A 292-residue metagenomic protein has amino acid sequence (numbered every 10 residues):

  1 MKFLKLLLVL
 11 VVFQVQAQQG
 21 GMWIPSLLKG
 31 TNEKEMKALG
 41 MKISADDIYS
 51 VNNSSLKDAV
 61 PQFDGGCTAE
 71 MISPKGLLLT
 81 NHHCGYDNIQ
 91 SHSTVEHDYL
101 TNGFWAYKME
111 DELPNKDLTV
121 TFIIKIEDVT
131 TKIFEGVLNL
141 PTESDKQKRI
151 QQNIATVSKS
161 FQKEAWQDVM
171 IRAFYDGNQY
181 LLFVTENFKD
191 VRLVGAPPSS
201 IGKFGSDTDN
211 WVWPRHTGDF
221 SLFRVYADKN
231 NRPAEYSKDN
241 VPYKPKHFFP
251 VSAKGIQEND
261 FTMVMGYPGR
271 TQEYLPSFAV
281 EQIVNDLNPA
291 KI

Functional and structural regions predicted by a protein language model:
M1-G20: Bacterial Sec-dependent N-terminal signal peptides
V15-I292: Terminal presequence/propeptide segments associated with secretion/organelle targeting and zymogen/polyprotein
